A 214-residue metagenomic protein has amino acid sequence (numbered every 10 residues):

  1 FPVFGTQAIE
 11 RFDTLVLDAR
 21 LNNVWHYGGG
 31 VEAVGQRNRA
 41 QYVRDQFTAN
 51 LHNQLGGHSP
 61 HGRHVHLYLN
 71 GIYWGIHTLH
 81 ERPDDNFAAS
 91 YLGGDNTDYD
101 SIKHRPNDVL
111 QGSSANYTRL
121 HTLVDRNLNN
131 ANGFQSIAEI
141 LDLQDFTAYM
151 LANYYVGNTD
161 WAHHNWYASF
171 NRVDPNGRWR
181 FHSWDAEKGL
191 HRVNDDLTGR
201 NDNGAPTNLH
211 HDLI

Functional and structural regions predicted by a protein language model:
P2-Q41, I72, T78-N158, N201-L213: ATP-dependent phospho-/nucleotidyl transfer catalytic cores
Q36-G57: A conserved alpha-helical element in kinase catalytic cores
V43-R44, G57-H61, F146-T147, T159-H163: Short, glycine/acidic-rich beta->alpha junctions
Q54-Y68: Short, well-structured beta-strand/strand-turn elements
G62, L141-Y149, N176-R180: Alpha-helical scaffolds flanking conserved acidic
H64-H66, N158, H163-R172: Catalytic-loop signature of eukaryotic-like protein kinases
D174-I214: C-terminal catalytic region of ATP-dependent kinase domains
